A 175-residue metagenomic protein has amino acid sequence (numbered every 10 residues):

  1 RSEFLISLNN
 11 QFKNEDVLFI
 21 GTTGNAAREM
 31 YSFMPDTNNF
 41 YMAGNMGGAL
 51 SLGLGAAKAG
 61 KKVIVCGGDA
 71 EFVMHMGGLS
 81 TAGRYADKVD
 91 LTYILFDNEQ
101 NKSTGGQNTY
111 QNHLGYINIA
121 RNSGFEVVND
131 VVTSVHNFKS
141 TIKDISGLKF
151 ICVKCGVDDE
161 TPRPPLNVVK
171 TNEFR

Functional and structural regions predicted by a protein language model:
R1-E3, F33-D36, D144-R175: Glycine/aspartate-rich loop-and-adjacent alpha/beta segment that forms the canonical ThDP
R1-M46: Active-site diphosphate/adenylate-binding microenvironment
V17-F19, V63-V65, L91, I145-C155: Generic beta-sheet signal
L18-T23, Y41-M42, V65, N129-V132 (+1 more regions): General beta-strand structural signal in soluble alpha/beta enzymes
T23-A26, N98-Q100, K154-D159: Glycine-rich beta-alpha junction loops
R28-N98: Thiamine diphosphate
F96-G106: Long, charge-dense
Q107-T141: Conserved thiamine diphosphate
